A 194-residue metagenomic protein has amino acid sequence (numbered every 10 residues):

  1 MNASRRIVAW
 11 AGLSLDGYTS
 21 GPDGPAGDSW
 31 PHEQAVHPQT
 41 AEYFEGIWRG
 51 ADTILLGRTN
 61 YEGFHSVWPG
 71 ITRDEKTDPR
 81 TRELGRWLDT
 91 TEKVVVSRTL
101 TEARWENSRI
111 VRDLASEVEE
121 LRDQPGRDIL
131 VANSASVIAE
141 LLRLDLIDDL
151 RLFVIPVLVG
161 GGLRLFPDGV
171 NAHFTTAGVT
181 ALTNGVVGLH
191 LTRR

Functional and structural regions predicted by a protein language model:
M1-R194: Enzymes that bind and transform nitrogen-containing heteroaromatic metabolites
